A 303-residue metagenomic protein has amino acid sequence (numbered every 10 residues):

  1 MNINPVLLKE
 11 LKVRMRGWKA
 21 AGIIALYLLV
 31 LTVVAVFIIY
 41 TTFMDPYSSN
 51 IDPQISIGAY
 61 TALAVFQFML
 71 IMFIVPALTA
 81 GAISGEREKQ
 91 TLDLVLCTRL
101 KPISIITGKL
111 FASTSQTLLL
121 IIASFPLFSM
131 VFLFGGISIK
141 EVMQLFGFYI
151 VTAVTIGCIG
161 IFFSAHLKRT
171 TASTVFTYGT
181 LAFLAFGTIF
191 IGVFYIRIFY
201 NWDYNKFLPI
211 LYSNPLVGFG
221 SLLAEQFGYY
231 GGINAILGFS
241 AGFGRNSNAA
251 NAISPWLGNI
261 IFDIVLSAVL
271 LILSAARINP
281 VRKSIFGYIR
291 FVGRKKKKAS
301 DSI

Functional and structural regions predicted by a protein language model:
M1-F66, T155-L167, T171-I303: Transmembrane alpha-helical segments and their membrane-interface loop/helix boundaries that make up the transmembrane
L7, A82-L118: Helix-loop-helix units of permease transmembrane domains in multi-pass membrane transporters, especially ABC
E10, L78-A82, Q90-D93, F146 (+1 more regions): Short, hydrophobic/aromatic alpha-helical segments in well-folded domains
T61, M69, A112-K168, F176: Secretory targeting signals
A62-G85: Long, hydrophobic alpha-helical segments
V75-T79, L127, I159, S274: Hydrophobic/aromatic residues in alpha-helical transmembrane segments
I83, V95, M130-V131, F163 (+1 more regions): Hydrophobic alpha-helical interface/terminus motif in multipass membrane transporters
